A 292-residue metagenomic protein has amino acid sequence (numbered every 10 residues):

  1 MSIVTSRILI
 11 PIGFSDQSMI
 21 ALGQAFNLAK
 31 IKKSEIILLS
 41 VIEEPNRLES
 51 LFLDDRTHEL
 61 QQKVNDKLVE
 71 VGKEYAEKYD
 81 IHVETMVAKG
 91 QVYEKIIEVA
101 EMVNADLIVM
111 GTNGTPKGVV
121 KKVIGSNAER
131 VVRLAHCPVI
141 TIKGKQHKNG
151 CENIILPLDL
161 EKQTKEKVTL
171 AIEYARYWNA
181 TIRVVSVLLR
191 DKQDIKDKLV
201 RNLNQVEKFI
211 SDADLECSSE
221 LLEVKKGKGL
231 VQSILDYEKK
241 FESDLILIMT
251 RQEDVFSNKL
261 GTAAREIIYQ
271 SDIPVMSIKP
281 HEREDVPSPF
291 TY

Functional and structural regions predicted by a protein language model:
S2-F52, N153-K198, N202-E220, S243 (+2 more regions): Small/aliphatic-rich secondary-structure junction motif
D55-D66: A short acidic, glycine-rich active-site loop that binds or catalyzes chemistry on phosphate/adenosine moieties
H82-T85, S219-E220: Rossmann-fold cofactor-recognition segment
V87-I96, V224-V231: Charged docking surfaces used in two-component/phosphorelay signaling
V99-A105, Y237-S243: Glycine-rich phosphate-binding loop signature in dinucleotide/nucleotide-binding domains
V109-T112, V139-G144, M249, V275-P280: Short beta-strand elements of ligand-binding domains
M110-R130, L245-Q270, H281-V286: Glycine-rich, Arg-bearing micro-motifs that act as flexible, cationic patches
I124-Q146: Short, structured interface segments
